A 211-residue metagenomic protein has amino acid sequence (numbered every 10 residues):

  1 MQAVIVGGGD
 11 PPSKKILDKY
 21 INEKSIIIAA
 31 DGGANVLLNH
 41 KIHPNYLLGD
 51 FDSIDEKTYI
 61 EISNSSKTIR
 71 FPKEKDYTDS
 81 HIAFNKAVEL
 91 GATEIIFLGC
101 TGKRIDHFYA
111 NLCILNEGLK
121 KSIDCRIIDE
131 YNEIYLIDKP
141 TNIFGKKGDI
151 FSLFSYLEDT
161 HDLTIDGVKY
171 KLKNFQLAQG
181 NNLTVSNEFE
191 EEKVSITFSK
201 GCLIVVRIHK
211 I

Functional and structural regions predicted by a protein language model:
M1-E61: N-terminal beta-strand-loop-alpha-helix module at the start of alpha/beta ligand-binding or catalytic domains
V6, I28-D31, R70, C125-D129 (+1 more regions): General beta-strand structural signal in soluble alpha/beta enzymes
L38, V88-G91: Non-catalytic positions within long, well-ordered alpha-helices that form the structural scaffold/packing of enzyme
T68-E89: Short phosphate-binding loop-to-helix
G102-N116: Short Gly/Thr/Asp-enriched flexible loops that form oxyanion-binding sites at enzyme active sites
L112, N116-K146: A contiguous pocket-lining binding segment that forms or flanks enzyme active sites
I137-I211: Long, charged alpha-helical interface segments
